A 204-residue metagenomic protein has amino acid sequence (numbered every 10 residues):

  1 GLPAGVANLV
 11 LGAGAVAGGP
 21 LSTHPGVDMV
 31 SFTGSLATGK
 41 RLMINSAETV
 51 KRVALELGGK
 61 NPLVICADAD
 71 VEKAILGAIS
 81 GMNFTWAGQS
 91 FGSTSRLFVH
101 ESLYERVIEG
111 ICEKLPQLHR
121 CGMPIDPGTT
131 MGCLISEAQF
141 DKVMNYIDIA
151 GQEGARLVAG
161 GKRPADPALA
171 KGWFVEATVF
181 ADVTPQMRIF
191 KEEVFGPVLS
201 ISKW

Functional and structural regions predicted by a protein language model:
G1-G18: PLP-dependent aminotransferase-like
G1-P3, L118, M187: Short helix-capping segments at alpha-helix termini
G5-N8, R52-V53, S200: Short beta-strand->loop structural element characteristic of the AMP-binding/adenylate-forming
L9-G12, I65, I201-W204: Short acidic-hydrophobic, aromatic-tinged amphipathic segments that line or gate anion-handling sites
P20-T23, V194: Structural alpha-helical scaffold elements that stabilize or flank donor/cofactor-binding regions in carbohydrate
T23-H24, M29, S35-T184, K203: ALDH superfamily catalytic-core signature
F190: Short, solvent-exposed loop/beta-turn-alpha elements that line the ligand-binding surface or hinge of extracytoplasmic
P197: Glycine-rich nucleotide-phosphate-binding loops and adjacent flexible coil segments
